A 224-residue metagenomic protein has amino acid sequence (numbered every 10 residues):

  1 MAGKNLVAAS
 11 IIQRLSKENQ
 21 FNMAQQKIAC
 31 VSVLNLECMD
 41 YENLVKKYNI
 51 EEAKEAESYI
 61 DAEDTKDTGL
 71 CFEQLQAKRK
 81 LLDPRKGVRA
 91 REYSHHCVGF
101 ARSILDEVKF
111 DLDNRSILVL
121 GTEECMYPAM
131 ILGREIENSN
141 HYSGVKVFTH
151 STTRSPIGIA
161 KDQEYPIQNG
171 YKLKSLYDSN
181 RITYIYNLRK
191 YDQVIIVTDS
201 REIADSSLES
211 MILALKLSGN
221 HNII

Functional and structural regions predicted by a protein language model:
A2-S116, I131-F148, T152-I224: PRPP-dependent phosphoribosyltransferase catalytic core
G121-A129: Glycine-rich phosphate-binding loops at beta-strand->alpha-helix junctions
